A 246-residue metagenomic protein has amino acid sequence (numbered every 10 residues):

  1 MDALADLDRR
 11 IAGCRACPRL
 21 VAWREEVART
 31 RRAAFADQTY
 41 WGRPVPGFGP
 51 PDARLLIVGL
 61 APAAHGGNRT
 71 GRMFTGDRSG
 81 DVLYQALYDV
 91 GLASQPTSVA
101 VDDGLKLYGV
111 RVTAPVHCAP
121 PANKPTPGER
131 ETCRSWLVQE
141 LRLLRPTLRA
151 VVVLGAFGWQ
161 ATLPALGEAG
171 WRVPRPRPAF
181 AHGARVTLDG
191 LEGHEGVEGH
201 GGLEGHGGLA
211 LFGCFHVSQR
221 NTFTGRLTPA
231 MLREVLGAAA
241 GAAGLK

Functional and structural regions predicted by a protein language model:
M1-A184, L209-L245: A polyanion-binding, active-site-adjacent surface
T187-G208: Intrinsically disordered, low-complexity terminal tails and inter-domain linkers enriched for S/T/G/P/D/E
